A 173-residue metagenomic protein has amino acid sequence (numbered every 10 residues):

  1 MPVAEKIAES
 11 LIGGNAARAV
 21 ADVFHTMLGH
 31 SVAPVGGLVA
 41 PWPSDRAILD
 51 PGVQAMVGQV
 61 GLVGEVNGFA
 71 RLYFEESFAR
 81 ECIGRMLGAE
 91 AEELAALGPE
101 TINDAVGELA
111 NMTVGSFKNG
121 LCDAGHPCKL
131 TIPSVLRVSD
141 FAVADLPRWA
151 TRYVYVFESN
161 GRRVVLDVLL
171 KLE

Functional and structural regions predicted by a protein language model:
M1-E173: N-terminal auxiliary interaction/assembly segments of multi-subunit proteins
